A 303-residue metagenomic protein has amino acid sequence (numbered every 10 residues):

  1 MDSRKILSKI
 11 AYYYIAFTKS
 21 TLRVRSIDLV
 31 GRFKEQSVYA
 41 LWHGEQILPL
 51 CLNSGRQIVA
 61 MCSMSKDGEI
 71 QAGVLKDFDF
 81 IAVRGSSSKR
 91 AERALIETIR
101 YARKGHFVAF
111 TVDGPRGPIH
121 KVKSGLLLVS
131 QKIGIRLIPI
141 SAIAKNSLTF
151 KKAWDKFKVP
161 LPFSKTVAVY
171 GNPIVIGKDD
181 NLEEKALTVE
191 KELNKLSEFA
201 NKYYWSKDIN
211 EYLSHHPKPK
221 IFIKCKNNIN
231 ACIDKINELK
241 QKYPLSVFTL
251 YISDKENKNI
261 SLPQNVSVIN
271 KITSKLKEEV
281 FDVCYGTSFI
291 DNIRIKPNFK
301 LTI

Functional and structural regions predicted by a protein language model:
M1-Y13, F17, S54, I96-P217: Non-catalytic C-terminal accessory region of glycerolipid acyltransferases and related lyso-lipid remodeling enzymes
K5-S26, C62-R100, K258-S267: Membrane-interfacial amphipathic helices and adjacent loop/beta segments that form the lipid-substrate binding surface
Y14-Q36, H43-L48: A short, well-structured juxtamembrane/interface segment
Q36-K89, I133, L148-T149: Catalytic core of membrane glycerolipid acyltransferases/transacylases, capturing the structured, soluble-facing
V59-M64, F248-D254: Short internal beta-strands
L128, C284-K296: An aromatic- and histidine-rich active-site surface loop
I223-D234: A short, glycine/small-residue-rich beta-strand->loop->alpha-helix junction that serves as a flexible
K296-I303: Active-site proximal beta-strand in glycosyltransferases
